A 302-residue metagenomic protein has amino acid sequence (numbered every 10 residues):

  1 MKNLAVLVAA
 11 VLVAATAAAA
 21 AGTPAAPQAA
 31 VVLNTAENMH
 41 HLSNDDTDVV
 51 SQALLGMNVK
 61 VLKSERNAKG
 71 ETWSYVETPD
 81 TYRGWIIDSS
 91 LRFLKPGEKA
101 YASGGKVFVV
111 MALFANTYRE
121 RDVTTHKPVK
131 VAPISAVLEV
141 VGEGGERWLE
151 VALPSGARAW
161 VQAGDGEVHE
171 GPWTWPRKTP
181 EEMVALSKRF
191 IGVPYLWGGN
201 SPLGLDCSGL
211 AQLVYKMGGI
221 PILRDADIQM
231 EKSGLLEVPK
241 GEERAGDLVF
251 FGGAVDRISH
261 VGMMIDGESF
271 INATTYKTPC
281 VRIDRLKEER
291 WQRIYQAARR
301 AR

Functional and structural regions predicted by a protein language model:
A5-T16: Bacterial N-terminal signal peptides
A21-Q28, N44, K60, R66-N67 (+5 more regions): Boundary regions of SH3-family modules and the immediately adjacent low-complexity/disordered segments in eukaryotic
N34-N44, V110-V123, D225-G234: Short, structured beta-strand/loop micro-motifs enriched in basic residues and often containing a Trp
L42-L55, R121-I134: SH3/SH3-like (including bacterial SH3b) beta-barrel domains that bind proline-rich motifs or cell-wall ligands
M57, A136, G246-D247: Structural motif
S187, G199-G218: Active-site nucleophilic cysteine motif
I220-P279, D284, E288: ...with weaker cross-activation on analogous glycine-rich loops/strands in unrelated enzymes
K287-R302: Low-complexity, Gly/Ser/Thr/Pro-rich intrinsically disordered linker/tail segments
